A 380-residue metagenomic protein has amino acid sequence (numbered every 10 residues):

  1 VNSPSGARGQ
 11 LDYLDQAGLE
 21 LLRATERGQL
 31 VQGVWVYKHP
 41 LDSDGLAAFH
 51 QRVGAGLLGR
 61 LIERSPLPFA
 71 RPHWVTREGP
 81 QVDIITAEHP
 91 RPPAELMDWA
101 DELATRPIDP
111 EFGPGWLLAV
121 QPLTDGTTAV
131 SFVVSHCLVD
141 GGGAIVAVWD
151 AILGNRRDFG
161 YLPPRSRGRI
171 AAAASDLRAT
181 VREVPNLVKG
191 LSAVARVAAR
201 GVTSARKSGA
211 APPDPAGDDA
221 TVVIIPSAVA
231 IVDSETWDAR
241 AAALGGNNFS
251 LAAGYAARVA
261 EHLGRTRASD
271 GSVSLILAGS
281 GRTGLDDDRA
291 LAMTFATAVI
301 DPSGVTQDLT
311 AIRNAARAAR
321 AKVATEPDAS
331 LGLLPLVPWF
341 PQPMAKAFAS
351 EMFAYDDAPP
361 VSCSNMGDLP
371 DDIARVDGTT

Functional and structural regions predicted by a protein language model:
N2-Q10, V34-D44, A48-A55, G59 (+1 more regions): Soluble acyl-CoA-dependent acyltransferase catalytic core bearing the H(X)4D motif
N2-T25: N-terminal alpha-helical "arm" segments
T25-V31: TRNA-binding/sensing appendages of the translation machinery
